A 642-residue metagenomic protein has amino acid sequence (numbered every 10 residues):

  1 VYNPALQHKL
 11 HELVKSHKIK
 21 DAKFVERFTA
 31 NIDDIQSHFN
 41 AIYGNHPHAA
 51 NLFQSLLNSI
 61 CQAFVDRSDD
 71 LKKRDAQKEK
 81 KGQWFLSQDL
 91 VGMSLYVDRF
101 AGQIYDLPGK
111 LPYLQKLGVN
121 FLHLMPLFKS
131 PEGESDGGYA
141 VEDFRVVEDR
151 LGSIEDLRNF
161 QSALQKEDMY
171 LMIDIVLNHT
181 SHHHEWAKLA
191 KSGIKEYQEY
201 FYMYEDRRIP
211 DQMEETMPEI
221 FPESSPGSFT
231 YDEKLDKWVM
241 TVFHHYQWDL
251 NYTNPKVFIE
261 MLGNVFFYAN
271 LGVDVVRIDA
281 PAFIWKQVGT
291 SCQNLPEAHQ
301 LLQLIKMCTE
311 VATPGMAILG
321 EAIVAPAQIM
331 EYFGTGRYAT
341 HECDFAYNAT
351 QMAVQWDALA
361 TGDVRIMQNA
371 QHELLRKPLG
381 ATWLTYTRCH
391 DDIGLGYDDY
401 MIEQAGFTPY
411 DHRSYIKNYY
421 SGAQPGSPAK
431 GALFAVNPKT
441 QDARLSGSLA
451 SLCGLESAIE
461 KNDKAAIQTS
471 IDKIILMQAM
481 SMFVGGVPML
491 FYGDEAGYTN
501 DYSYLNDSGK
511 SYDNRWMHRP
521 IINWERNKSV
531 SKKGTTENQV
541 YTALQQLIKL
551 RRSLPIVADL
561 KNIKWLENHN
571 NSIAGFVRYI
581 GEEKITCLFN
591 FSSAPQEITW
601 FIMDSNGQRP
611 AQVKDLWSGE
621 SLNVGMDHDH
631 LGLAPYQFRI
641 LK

Functional and structural regions predicted by a protein language model:
V1-K642: Active-site and adjacent substrate-binding regions of carbohydrate-active enzymes
